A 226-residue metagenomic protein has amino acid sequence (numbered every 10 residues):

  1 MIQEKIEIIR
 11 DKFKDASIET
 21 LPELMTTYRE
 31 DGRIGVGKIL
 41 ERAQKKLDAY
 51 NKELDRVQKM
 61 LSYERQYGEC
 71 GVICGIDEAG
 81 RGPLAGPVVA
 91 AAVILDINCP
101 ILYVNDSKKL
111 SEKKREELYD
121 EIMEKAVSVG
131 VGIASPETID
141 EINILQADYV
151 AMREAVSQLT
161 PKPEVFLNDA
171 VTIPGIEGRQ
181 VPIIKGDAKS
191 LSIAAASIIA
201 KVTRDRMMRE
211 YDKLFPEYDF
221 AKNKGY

Functional and structural regions predicted by a protein language model:
M1-C74, R81-Y226: RNase H-like, Mg2+-dependent phosphodiesterase core, and more generally RNA phosphate-backbone-engaging helix-loop
